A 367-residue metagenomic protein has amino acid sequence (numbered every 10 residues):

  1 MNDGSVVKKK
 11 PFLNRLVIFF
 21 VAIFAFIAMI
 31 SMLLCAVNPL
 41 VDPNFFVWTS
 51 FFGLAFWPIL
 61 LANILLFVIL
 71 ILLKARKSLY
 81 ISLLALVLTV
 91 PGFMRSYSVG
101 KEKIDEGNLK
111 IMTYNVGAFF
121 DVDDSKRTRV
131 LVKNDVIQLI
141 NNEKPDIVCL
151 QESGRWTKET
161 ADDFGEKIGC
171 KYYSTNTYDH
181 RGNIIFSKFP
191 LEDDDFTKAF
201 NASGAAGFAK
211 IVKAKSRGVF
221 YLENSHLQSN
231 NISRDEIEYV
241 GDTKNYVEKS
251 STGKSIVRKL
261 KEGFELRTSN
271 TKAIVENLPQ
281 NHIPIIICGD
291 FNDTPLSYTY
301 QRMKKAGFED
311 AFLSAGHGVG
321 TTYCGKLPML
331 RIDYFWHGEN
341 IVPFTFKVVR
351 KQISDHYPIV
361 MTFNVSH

Functional and structural regions predicted by a protein language model:
M1-D163, T271-K272, H367: N-terminal, active-site-proximal structural segment of metallo-dependent hydrolase catalytic domains
V17-M32, V37-T49, G53-L70, S78-Y80 (+3 more regions): Metal-dependent phosphoester-hydrolase catalytic domains
L86-E106, N134, I147-Y239, K347-R350: Structured beta-strand-rich core segments of catalytic domains in phosphoester-bond hydrolases
L109, K144-D146, G218-F220, N281-P284: Loop/turn elements at helix/coil->beta-strand transitions in domains of secreted/extracellular proteins
T113-L131, N231-G263: Acidic/histidine-rich helix-loop elements that form or flank divalent-metal/phosphate-binding sites at the catalytic
Y114, Q151, S225, C288-D290: Active-site flanking residues adjacent to catalytic metal/cofactor-binding acidic residues
F119-D121, R155-K158, Y178-G182, N230-N231 (+3 more regions): Active-site environment of divalent metal-dependent phosphoester hydrolases
N141, P145, E166-G169, L191 (+2 more regions): Sec-exported extracytoplasmic/periplasmic mature domains
